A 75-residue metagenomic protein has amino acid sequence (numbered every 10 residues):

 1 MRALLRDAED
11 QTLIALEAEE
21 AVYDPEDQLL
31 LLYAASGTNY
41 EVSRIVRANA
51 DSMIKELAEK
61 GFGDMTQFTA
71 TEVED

Functional and structural regions predicted by a protein language model:
M1-E9: A short beta-strand micro-motif
M1-R2, D24-Q28: A short, compositionally biased
A8-Q11, A35-G37: Glycine-centered tight beta-turn/hairpin loop motif at sheet-sheet or coil-to-beta transitions
L13, Q28-L30: Hydrophobic residues embedded in beta-strands of well-ordered beta-sheets
A18-E20, R47: Phosphoinositide-dependent membrane-docking surfaces
Y33-D75: Short, mixed-charge low-complexity intrinsically disordered segments
